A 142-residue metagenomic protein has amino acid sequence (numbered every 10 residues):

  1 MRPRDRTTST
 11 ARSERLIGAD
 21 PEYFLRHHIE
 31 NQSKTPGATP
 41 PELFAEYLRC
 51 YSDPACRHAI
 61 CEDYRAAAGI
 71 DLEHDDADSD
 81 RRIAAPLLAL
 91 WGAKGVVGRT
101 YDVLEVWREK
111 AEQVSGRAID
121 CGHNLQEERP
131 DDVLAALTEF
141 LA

Functional and structural regions predicted by a protein language model:
M1-A118, Q126, T138: Flexible "cap/lid" subdomain of the alpha/beta-hydrolase fold that forms the substrate-access gate
C121-L134: Catalytic histidine-centered segment of alpha/beta-hydrolase-like enzymes
V133, L137, L141: Hydrophobic "lid"/C-terminal helical patch of Rossmann-like NAD(P)-dependent dehydrogenase/epimerase domains
